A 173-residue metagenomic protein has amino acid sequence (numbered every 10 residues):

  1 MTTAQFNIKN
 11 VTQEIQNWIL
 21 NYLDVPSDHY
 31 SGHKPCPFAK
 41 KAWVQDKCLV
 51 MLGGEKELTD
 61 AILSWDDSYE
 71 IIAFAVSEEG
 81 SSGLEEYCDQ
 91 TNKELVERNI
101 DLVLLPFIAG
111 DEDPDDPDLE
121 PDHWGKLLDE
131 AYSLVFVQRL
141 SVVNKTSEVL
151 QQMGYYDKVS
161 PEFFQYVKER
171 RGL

Functional and structural regions predicted by a protein language model:
T2-L173: Expand to "…catalyze enediolate/carbanion chemistry for C-C bond making/breaking, isomerization, decarboxylation
